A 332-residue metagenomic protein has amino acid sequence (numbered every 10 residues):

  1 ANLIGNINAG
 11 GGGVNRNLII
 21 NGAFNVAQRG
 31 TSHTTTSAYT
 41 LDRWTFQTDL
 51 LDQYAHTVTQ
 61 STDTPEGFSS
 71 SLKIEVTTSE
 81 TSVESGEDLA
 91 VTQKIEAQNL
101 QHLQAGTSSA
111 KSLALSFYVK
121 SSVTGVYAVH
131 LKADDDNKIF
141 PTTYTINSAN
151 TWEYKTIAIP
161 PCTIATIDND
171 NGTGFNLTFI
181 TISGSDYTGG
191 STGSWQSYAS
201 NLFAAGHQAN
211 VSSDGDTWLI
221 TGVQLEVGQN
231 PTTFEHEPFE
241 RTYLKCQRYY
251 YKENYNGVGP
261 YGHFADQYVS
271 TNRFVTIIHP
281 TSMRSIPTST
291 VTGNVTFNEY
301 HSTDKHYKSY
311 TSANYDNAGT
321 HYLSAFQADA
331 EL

Functional and structural regions predicted by a protein language model:
N2-L332: Extracellular and organelle-lumenal recognition/adhesion modules and their flexible linkers in secreted
